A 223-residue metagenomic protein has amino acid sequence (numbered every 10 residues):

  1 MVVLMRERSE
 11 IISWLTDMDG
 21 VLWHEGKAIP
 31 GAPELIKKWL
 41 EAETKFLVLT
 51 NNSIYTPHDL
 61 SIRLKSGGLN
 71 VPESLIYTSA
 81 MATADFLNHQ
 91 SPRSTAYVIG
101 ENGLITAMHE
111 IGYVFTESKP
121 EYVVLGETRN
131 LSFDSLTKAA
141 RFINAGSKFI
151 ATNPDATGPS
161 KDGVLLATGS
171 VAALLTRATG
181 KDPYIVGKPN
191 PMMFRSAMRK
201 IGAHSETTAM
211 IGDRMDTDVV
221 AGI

Functional and structural regions predicted by a protein language model:
R6, G112-E121: Short acidic low-complexity segments
E7-I29, V48-L49, G222: Asp-based phosphoryl-transfer active-site loop
L15-T16, A32, I36-L64, I76 (+3 more regions): Substrate-recognition element of Asp-dependent hydrolases with the DxDx(T/V) motif
V71, S91-S94, A203-E206: Short helix-loop-beta connector
E73-A82, S118-E121, P154: A short, structured active-site edge motif that brings together acidic residues
F115, F133-D155: A short, gly/pro- and small-residue-rich
E117-D134: Short, well-ordered secondary-structure micro-motifs within conserved domains or adaptor modules
P183-V220: Conserved Lys-Pro-Asp/Glu-containing loop-to-beta segment of HAD-superfamily phosphomonoesterases, centered on
